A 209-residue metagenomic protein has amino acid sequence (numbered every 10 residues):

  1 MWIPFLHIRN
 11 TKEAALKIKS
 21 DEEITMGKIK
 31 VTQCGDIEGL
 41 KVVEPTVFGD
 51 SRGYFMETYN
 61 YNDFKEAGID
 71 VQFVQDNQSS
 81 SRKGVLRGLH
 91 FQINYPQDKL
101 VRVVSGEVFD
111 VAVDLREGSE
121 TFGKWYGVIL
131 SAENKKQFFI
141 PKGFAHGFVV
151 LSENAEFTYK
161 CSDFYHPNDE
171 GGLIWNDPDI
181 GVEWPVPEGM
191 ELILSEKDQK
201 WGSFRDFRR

Functional and structural regions predicted by a protein language model:
I8-T11: Short hydrophobic alpha-helical segments enriched in small aliphatic residues
I18-E133, S152-N154, C161-R209: Non-catalytic, conserved peripheral segments adjacent to functional cores
L130-S152: Conserved metal-binding segment of the jelly-roll/cupin
